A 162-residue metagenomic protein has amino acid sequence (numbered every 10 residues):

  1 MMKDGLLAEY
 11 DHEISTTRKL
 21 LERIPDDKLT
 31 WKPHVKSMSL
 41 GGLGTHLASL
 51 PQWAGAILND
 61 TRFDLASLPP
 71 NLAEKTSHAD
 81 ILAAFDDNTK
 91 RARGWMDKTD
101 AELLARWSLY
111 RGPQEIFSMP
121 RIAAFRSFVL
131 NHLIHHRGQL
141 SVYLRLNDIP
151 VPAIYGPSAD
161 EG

Functional and structural regions predicted by a protein language model:
M1-D4, L40-P51, R91-D100: Short, mixed-charge, low-aromatic patches
M2, L6-Y10, S77, I81 (+1 more regions): Residue-level preference for long, well-ordered alpha-helices that form the structural scaffold of enzyme catalytic
L7-L21, D26-N71, Y110-G162: Short, contiguous alpha-helical
A56, T61-D100: Helix-adjacent hinge/juxtasegments
G94, K98-E102, V142, L146-I149: Alpha-helix capping at helix-to-loop junctions
D97-E115: Acidic catalytic patch
